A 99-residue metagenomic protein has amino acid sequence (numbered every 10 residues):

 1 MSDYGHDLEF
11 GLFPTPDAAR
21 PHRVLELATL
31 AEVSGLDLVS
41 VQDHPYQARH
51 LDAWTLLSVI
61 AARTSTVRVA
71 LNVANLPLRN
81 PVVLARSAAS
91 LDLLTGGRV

Functional and structural regions predicted by a protein language model:
M1-T64, R68-N72: N-terminal beta1-alpha1-beta2 module of alpha/beta enzyme domains
Y4-P21, L78-V99: Flexible, glycine-rich active-site loops centered on histidine and acidic residues that chelate a metal or position
N72-L78: Conserved strand-turn element in the central/C-terminal portion of the radical SAM core barrel that lines
